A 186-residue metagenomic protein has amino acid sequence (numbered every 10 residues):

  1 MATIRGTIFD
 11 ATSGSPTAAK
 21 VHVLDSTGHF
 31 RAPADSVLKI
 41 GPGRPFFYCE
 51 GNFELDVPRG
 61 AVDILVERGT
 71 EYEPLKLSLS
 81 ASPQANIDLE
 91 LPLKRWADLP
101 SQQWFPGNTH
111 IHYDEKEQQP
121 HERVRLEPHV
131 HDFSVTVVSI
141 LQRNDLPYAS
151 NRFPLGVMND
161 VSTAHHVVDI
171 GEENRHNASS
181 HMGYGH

Functional and structural regions predicted by a protein language model:
A2-A11, V21-V23, V62, L91: A short, amphipathic beta-strand motif
D10-T12, R68-T70, R95: Surface-exposed loop/turn motifs at beta-strand-loop junctions within extracellular Ig-like and Fibronectin type III
T12-V37: Short, ordered, surface-exposed loop/turn motifs in non-cytosolic proteins
V21, P45, R59-G69, P128: A short, solvent-exposed beta-strand micro-motif common in secreted/extracellular proteins
G43-F46, E50-V57: Short, surface-exposed beta-strand/beta-hairpin micro-motifs centered on an aromatic residue
E50-N52, V66-S78: A short, solvent-exposed loop/turn motif at the edges and junctions of modular extracellular/periplasmic domains
L79-L99: Extracellular beta-sheet/turn segments enriched in Thr/Pro/Gly and aliphatic residues
W104-H186: Catalytic cores of extracellular degradative/oxidative enzymes
